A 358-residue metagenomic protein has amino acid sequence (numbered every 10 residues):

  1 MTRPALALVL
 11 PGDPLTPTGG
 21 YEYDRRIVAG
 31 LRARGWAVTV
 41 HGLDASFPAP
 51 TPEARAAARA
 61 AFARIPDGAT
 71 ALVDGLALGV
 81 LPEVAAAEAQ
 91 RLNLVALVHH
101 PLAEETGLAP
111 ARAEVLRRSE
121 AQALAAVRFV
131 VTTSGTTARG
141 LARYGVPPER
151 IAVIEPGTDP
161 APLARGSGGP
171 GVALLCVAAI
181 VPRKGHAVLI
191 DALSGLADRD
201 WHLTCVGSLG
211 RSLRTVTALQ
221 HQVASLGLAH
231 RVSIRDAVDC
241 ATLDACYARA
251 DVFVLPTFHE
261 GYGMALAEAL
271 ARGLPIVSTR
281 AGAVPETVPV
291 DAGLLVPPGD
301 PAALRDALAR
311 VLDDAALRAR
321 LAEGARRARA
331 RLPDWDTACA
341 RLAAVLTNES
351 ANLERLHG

Functional and structural regions predicted by a protein language model:
L102, A111-V130: Membrane-proximal helix-turn-helix segments that form the acceptor-binding/catalytic region of lipid-linked
T136, G157: Carbohydrate-associated surface elements
S167-K184, I190-G195, L203-V206: Conserved donor-binding/catalytic core segment of Leloir-type glycosyltransferases
H202-Q220, D236: Glycosyltransferase donor-sugar binding loop
A237-V238, A245-A250: Short alpha-helical donor nucleotide-sugar binding micro-motif in glycosyltransferases
F258: Aromatic "clamp/platform" in nucleotide-sugar-dependent glycosyltransferases that forms part of the donor/acceptor
L266, P275-S278: Short hydrophobic beta-strand element within catalytic cores of glycosyltransferases and related nucleotide-activated
V290, L294-P301, R310-A315: Conserved acidic donor-binding segment of nucleotide-sugar-dependent glycosyltransferases
